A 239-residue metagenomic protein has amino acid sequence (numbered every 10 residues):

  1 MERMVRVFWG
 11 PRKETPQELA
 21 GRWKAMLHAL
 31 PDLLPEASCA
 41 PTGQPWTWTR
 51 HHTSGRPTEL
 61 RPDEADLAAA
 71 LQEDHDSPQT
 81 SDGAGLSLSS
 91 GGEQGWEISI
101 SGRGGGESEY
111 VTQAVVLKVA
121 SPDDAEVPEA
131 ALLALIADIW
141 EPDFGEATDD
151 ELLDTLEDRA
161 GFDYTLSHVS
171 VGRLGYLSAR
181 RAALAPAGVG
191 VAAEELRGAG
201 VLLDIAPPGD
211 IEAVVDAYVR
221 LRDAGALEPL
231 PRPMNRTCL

Functional and structural regions predicted by a protein language model:
M1-W46, D150-L239: C-terminal interaction module
L33, A37-L152: Internal, hydrophobic cores of structured domains that mediate oligomerization or house catalytic pockets within large
